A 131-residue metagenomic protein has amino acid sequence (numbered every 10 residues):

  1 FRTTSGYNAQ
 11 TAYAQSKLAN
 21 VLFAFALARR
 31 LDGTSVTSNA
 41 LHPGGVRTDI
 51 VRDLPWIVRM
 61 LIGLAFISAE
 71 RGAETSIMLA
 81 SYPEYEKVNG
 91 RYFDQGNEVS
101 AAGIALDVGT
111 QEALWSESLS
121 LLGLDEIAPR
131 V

Functional and structural regions predicted by a protein language model:
F1-S35, H42-I62: Catalytic loop of short-chain dehydrogenase/reductase
S16, A40, M60-A101, L106-S116 (+1 more regions): C-terminal helical subdomain
S120-V131: Generic C-terminal helix-cap and adjacent flexible tail
